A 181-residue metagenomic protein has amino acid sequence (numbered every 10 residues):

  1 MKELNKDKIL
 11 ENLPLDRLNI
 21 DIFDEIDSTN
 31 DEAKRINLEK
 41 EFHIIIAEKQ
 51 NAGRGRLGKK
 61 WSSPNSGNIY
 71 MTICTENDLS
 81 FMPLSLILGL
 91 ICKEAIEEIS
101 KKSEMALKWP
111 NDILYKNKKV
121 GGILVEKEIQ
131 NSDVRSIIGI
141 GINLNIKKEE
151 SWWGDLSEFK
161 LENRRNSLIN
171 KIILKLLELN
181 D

Functional and structural regions predicted by a protein language model:
M1-E98: N-terminal lobe of the biotin/lipoate ligase/transferase fold
D16, D78-F81, L86-M105, Y115-D181: Long, positively charged amphipathic alpha-helical accessory segments at protein N-termini or as interdomain linkers
D24, L107-W109: Short loop/edge segments at beta-strand edges and connector loops that shape dinucleotide/nucleotide cofactor-binding
I26-D31, I113, N163-R164: A short acidic, often aromatic-flanked loop/helix-cap motif at beta-alpha or helix-coil junctions that lines enzyme
T29, M71, D112, G141 (+1 more regions): Residue-level signal for inorganic ion chemistry
E41, G67-I69, S103, N111 (+1 more regions): A generic structural signal for short beta-strands and their flanking turns/coil linkers
E48-Q50, I113, I142: Active-site metal-binding loops of divalent metal-dependent hydrolases
